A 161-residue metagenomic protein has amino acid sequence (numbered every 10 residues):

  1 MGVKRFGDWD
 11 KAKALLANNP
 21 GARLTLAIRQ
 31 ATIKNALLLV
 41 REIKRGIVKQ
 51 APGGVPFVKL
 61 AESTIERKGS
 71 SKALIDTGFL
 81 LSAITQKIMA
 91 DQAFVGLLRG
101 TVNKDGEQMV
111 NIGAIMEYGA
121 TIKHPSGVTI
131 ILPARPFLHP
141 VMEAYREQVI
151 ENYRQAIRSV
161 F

Functional and structural regions predicted by a protein language model:
M1-F161: Short, Lys/Arg-rich flexible segments
